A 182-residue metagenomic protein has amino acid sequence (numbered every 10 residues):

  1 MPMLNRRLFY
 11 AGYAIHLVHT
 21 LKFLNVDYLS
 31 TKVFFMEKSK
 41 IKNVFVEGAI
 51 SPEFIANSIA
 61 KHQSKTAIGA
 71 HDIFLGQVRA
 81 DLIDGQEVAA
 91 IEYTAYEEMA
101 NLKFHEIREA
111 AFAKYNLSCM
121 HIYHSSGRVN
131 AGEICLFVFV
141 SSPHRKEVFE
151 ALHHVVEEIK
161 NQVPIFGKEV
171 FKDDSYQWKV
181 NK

Functional and structural regions predicted by a protein language model:
M1-M3: Methionine residue identity
R6-R7: Basic polycationic patches enriched in arginine
A11-T20, V26: Short hydrophobic alpha-helical segments enriched in small aliphatic residues
L17-L21, T31, L82, D174: Amphipathic alpha-helical interaction segments
F23-F35: Short, Lys/Arg-enriched N-terminal segments with co-localized hydrophobic residues within the first ~10-30 amino acids
F35-I134, E150-H153, E157-K182: N-terminal, polar/charged subdomain of small-to-medium soluble alpha/beta proteins
F139-S141: Short hydrophobic/aromatic beta-strand micro-patches that form the beta-sheet surface supporting nucleotide- or nucleic
P143-R145: Helix N-cap motif at beta-to-alpha junctions
